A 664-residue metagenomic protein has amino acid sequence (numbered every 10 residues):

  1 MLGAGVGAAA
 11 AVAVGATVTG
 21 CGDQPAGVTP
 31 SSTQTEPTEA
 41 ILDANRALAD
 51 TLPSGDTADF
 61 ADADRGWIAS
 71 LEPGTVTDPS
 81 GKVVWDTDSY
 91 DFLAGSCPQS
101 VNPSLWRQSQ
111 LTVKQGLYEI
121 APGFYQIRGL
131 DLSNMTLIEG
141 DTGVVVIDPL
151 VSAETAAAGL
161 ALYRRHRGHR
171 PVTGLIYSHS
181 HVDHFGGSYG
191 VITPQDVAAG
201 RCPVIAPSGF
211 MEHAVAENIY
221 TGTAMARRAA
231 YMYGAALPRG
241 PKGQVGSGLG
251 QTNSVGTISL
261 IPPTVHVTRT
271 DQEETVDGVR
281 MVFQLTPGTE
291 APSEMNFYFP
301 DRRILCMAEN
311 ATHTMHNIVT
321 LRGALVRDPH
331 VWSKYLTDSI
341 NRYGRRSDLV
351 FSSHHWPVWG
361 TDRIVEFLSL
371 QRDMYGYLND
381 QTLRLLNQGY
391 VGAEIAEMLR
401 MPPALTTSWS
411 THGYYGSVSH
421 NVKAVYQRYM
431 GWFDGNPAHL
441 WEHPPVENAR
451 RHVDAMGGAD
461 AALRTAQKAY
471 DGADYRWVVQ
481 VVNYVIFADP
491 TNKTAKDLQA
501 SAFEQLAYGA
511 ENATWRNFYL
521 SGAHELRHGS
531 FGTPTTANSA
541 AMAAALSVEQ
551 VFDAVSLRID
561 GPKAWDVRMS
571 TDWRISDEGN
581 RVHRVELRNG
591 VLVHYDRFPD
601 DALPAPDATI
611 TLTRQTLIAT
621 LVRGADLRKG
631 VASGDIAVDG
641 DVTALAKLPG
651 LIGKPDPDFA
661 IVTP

Functional and structural regions predicted by a protein language model:
M1-G20: N-terminal export signals
G15-E36: C-terminal segment of N-terminal export signals and the immediately downstream linker at the start of the mature
P25-T29, T465-K468, D474-Q480, F487 (+2 more regions): Feature captures hydrophobic
T33-N45, A49, I304-L305, T314 (+4 more regions): Divalent-metal (often Zn2+) His-rich catalytic cores of metallo-beta-lactamase-fold enzymes
Q110-R170, M295-F299, R303-E309: Conserved beta-strand hairpin/beta-sheet module of binuclear metal-dependent hydrolase folds, prominently
E119, G168, E212-P287, V331-I340: Metallo-beta-lactamase
G143, E154-I205: Active-site metal-binding motif and surrounding structural segment of the metallo-beta-lactamase
G143-V144, V151-A153, V255, S259-T264 (+1 more regions): Metallo-beta-lactamase
